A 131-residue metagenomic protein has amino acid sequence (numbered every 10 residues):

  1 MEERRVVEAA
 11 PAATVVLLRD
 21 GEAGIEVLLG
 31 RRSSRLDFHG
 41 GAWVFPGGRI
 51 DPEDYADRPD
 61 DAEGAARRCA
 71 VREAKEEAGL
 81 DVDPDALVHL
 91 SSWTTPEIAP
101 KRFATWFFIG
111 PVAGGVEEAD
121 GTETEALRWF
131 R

Functional and structural regions predicted by a protein language model:
M1-R131: N-terminal leader/linker segments that precede catalytic domains of diphosphate-processing enzymes
